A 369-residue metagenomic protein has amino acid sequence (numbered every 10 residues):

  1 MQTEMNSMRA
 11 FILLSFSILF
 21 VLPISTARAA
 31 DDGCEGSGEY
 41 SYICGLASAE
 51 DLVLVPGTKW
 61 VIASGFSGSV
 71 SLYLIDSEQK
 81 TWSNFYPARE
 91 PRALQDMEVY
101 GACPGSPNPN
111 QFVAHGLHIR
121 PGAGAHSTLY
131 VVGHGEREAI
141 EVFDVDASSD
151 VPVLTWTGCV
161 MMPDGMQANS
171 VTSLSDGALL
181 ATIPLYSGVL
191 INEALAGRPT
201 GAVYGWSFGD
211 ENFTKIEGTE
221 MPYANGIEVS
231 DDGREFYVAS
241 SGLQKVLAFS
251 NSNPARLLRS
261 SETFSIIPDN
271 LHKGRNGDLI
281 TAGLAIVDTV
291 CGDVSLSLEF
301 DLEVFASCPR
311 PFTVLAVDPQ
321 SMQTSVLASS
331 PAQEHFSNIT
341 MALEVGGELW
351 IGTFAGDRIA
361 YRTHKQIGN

Functional and structural regions predicted by a protein language model:
G45-G57, P91-A123, W156, M161-L179 (+6 more regions): Beta-rich, blade/repeat-based domains predominating in secreted/periplasmic proteins but also intracellular
W60-I62, T128-V131, A178-L180, E235-V238 (+2 more regions): Conserved beta-propeller blade signature
V61-A93: Beta-propeller domains
A63-S67, V131-V132, A181-P199, A282-P309 (+1 more regions): Short, conserved, GDST-rich strand-edge loop motifs in beta-rich repeat architectures
L72-S77, A139-A147, A196-F208, A306-Q320: Beta-propeller blade signature
I75-W82, F143-P152, F249-P254, P319-S321 (+1 more regions): Short loop/turn segments immediately following beta-strands, especially the blade-tip and inter-blade linker loops
S265-A332: Loop/turn-rich, solvent-exposed surfaces of beta-rich toroidal or solenoidal domains
N338-N369: Blade-level signature of beta-propeller repeat domains, shared across WD40, Kelch, NHL, RCC1 and BNR/Asp-box propellers
